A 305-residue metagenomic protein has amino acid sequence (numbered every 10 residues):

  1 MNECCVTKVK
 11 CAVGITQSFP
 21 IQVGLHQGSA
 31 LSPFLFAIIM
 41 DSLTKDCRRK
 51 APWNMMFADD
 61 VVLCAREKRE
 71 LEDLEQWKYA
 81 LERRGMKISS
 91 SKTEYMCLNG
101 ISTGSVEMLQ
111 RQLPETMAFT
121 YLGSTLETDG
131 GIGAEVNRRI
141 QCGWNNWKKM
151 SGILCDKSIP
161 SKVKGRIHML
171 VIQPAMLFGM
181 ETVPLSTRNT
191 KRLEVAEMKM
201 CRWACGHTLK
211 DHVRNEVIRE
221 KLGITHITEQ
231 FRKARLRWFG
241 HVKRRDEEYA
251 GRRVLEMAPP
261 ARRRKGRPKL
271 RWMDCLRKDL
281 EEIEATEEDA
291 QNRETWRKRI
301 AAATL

Functional and structural regions predicted by a protein language model:
V6-F36, M40-L305: Short linear motifs embedded in intrinsically disordered, charge-biased segments
